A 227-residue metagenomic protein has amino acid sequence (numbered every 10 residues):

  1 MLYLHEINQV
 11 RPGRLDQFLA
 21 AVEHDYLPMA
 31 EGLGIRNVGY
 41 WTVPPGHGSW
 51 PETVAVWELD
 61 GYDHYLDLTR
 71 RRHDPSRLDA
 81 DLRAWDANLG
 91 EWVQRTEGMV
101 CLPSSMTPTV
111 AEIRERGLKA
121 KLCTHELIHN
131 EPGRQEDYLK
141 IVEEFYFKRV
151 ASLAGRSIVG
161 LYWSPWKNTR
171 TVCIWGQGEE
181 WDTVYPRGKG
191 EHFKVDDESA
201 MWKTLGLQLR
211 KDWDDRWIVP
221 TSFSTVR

Functional and structural regions predicted by a protein language model:
L2, I7-Q17, P103-W181, S222-R227: Surface-exposed interaction/gating patches
D16-G39, P45-W50, E58-V100, E144-V159 (+2 more regions): An amphipathic, aromatic/His-enriched active-site/gating alpha helix that lines ligand/cofactor pockets
